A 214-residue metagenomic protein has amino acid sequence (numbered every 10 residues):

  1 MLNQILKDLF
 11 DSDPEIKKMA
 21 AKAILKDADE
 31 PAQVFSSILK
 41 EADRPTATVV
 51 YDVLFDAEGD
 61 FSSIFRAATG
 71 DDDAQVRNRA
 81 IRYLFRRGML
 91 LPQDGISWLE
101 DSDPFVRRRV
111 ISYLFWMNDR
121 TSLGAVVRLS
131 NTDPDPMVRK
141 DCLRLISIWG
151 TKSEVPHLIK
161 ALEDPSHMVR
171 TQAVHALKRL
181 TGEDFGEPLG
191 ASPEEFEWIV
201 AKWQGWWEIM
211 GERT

Functional and structural regions predicted by a protein language model:
M1-L2, Q93: Repeat-mediated protein-protein interaction surfaces in helical alpha-solenoids
K7, E15-D29, S37, P45-G59 (+9 more regions): Structural detector for internal amphipathic alpha-helices that build alpha-solenoid repeat scaffolds
S166: Function-determining sites in protein domains
G186-T214: Terminal, low-structured helical/coil segments at or just beyond the last alpha-helical repeat
